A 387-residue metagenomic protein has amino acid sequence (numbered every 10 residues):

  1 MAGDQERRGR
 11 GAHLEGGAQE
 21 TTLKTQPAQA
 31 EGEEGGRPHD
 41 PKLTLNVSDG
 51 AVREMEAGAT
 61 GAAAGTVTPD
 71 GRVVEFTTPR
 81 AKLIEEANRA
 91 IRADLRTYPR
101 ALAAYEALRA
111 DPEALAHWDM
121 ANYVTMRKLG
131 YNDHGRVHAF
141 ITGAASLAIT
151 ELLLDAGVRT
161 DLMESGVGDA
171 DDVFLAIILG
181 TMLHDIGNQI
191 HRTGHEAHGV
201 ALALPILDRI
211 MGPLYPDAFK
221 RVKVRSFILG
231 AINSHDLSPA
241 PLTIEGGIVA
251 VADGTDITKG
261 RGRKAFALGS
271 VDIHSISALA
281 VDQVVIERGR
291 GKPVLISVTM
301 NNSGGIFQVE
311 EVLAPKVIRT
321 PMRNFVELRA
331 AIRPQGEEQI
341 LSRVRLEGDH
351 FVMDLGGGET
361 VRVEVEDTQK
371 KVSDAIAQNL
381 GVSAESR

Functional and structural regions predicted by a protein language model:
A2-H13, H39-A107, Y131, A144-D171 (+4 more regions): Divalent metal-dependent phosphate-bond-processing catalytic cores, especially two-metal-ion Mg2+/Mn2+ enzymes that act
R10-L45: N-terminal intrinsically disordered, low-complexity tails
P112-V124, D172-G180: Active-site-adjacent bridging/hinge elements
A116-A145, L162-E164, D185-N188: Active-site flanking loop/helix segments enriched in acidic
T142, V167-A203, F227-H235: His-Asp-centered metal-binding catalytic motifs of divalent-metal-dependent phosphohydrolases/nucleases
R209-V222, P239: Inter-helical turn/loop segments and adjacent helix faces that build the functional surface of alpha-helical bundle
